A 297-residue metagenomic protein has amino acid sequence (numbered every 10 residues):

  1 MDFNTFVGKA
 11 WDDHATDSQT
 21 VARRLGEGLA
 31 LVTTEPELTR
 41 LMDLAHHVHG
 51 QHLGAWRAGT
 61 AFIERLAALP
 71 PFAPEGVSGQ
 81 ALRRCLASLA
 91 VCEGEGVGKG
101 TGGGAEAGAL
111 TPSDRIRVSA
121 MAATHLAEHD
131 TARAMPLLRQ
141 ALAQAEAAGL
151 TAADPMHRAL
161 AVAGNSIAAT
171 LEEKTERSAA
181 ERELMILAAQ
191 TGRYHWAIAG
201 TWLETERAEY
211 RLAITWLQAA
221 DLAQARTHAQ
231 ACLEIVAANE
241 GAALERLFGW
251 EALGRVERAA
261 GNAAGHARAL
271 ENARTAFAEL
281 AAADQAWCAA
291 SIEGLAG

Functional and structural regions predicted by a protein language model:
F3-V7, E37-H47, G76-A87, P112-A127 (+2 more regions): Amphipathic alpha-helical repeat scaffolds of TPR domains
V7-G8, F248-W250, R258-G297: C-terminal non-catalytic interaction modules
D12-G26, G50-R65, E75-A105, H129-A147 (+2 more regions): Helix-turn-helix repeat elements of alpha-solenoid scaffolds
D13, H49-G50, H125-L126, L171 (+3 more regions): Residue at a conserved register position within TPR or TPR-like alpha-solenoid repeats
G26-A30, E64-P71, G103-A109, R139-T151 (+3 more regions): Amphipathic alpha-helical segments of tetratricopeptide repeats
E37-L38, P74-S78, S113-D114, A152-L160 (+6 more regions): Structural signature of alpha-solenoid helical repeat junctions
H52-L53, E128-H129, K174, A179 (+3 more regions): Structural motif corresponding to the intra-repeat A-B loop/turn of tetratricopeptide repeats
E209-L212, H228, G249-E257: TPR/Sel1-like alpha-solenoid repeat signature
